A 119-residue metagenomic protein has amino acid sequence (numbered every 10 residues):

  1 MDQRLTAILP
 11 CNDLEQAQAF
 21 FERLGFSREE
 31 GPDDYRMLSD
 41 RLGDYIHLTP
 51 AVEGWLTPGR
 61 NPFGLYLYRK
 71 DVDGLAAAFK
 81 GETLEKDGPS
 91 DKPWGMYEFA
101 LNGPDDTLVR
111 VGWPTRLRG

Functional and structural regions predicted by a protein language model:
M1-T6, L24-N102, W113-G119: Vicinal oxygen chelate
I8-C11: A conserved hydrophobic helix/loop-capping motif in glycosyltransferases and polysaccharide synthases
D13, G103: Acidic di-acidic motifs
A17-E22, F79, D106: Conserved active-site tyrosine of GNAT-family acetyltransferases
